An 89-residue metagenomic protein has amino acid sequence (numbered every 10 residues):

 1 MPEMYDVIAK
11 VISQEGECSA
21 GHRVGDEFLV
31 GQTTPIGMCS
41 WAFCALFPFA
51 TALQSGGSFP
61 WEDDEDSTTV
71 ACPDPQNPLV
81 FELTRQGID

Functional and structural regions predicted by a protein language model:
M1-A9: Short, basic/aromatic beta-hairpin or loop at an interaction surface
E3, P60-D89: Short, compact, well-ordered microdomains
A9-S19: Short acidic, Pro/Gly- and aromatic-enriched capping/linker segments at domain boundaries
E15-G16, T33-M38: Short, charged beta-turn/beta-strand-edge "cap" motif at the junction between a beta-strand and an adjacent loop
S40-G57: Short, compositionally biased
